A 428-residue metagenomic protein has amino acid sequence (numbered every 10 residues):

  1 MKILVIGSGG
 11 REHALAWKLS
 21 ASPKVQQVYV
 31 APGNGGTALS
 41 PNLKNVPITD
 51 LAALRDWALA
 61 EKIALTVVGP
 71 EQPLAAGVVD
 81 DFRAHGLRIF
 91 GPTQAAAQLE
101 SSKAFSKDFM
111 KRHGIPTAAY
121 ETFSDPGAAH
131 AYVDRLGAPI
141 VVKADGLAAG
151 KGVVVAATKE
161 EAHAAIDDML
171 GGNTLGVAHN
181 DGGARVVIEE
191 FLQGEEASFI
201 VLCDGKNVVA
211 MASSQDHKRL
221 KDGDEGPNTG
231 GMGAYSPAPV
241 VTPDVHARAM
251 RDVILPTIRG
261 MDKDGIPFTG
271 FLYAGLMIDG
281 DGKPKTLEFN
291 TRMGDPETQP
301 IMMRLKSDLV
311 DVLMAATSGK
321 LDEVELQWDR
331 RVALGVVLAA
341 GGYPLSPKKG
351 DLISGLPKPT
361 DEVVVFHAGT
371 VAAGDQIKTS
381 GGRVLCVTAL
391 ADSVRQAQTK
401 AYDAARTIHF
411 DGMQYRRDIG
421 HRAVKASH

Functional and structural regions predicted by a protein language model:
M1-Q94: ATP-binding N-terminal substructure of ATP-dependent carboxylate-amine bond-forming enzymes
K44-D50, E121-D125, A156: Short acidic-hydrophobic, aromatic-tinged amphipathic segments that line or gate anion-handling sites
D50, V371-G374, K378-H428: Generic C-terminus detector
P92-G152: A conserved helix-loop-beta module that forms one wall/lid of the active-site cleft in ATP-utilizing catalytic domains
P116-A118, P139-V142, A156-S198, P256-D264: Conserved ATP-binding module of the ATP-grasp superfamily
M169-N173, L192-V241, M250-E297, P344: Phosphate-binding core of ATP-grasp and ATP-grasp-like enzymes
A249-L272, N290-E362, A373: Active-site "cap" helix and flanking loop/linker of ATP-utilizing ligase/carboxylase catalytic domains
